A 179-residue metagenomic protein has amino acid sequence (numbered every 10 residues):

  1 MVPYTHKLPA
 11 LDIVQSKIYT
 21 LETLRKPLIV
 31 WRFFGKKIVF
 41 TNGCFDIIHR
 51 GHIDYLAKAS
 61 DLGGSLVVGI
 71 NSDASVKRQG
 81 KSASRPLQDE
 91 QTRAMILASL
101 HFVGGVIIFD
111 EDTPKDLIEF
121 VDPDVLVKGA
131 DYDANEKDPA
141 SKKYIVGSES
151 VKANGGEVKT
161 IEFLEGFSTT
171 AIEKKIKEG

Functional and structural regions predicted by a protein language model:
M1-G179: Nucleotidyltransferase catalytic core that binds NTPs
